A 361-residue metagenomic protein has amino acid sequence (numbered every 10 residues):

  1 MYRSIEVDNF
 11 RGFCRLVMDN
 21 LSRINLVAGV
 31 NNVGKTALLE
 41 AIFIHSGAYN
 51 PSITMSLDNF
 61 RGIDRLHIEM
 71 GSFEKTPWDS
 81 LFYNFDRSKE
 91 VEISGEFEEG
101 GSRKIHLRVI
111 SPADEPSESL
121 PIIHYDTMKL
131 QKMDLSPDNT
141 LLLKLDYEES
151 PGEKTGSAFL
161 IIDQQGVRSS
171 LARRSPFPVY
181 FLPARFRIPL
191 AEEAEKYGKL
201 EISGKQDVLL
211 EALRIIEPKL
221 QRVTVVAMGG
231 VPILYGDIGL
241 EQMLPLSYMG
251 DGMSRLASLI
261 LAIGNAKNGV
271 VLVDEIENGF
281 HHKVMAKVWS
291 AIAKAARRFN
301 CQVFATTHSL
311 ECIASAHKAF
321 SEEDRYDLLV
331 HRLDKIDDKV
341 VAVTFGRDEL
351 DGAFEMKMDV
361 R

Functional and structural regions predicted by a protein language model:
M1-A48, N59, R65: Pre-Walker A-like glycine/lysine-rich segment at the N-terminus of P-loop NTPase domains
A48-I260, G264, V270, Y326-R361: Phosphate-coordinating catalytic segments in nucleotide- and nucleic-acid-processing enzymes
K267-G269, N300-F304: Loop/turn-to-beta-strand initiation segments
D274-I276: Walker B catalytic acidic pair
V288-I292: Conserved hydrophobic alpha-helix in the ABC-type ATPase nucleotide-binding domain
T306-H308: H-loop/switch region of ABC-family ATPase nucleotide-binding domains
